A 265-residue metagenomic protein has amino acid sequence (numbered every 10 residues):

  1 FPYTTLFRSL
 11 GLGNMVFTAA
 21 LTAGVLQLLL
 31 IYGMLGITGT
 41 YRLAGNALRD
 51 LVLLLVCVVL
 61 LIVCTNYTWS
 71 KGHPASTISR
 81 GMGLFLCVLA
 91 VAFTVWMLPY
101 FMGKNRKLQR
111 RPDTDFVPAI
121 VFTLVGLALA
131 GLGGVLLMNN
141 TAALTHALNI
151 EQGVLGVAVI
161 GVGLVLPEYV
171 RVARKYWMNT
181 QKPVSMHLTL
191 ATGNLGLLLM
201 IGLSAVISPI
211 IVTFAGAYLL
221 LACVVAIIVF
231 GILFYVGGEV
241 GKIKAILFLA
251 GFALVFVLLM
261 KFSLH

Functional and structural regions predicted by a protein language model:
F1-H265: Hydrophobic alpha-helical segments, chiefly the membrane-spanning helices and signal/signal-anchor peptides
